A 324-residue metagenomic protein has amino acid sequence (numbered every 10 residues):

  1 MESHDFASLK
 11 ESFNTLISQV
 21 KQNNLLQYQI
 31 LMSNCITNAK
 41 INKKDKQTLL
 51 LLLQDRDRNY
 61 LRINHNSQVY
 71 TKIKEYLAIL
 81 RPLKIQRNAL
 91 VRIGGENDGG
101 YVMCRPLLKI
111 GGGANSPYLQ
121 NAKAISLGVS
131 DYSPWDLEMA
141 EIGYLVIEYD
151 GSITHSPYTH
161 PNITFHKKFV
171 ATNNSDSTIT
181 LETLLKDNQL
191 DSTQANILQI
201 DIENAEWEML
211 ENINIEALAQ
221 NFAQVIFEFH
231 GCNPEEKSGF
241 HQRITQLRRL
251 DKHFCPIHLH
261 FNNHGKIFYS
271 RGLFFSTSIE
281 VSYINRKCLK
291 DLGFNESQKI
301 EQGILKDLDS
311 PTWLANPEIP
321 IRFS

Functional and structural regions predicted by a protein language model:
S3-N24: Long amphipathic alpha-helical coiled-coil
L25-Q120, Y132, S177-Q194, G231-S324: Rossmann-like AdoMet/SAM-dependent catalytic core
V91-S177: SAM cofactor-binding core of SAM-dependent methyltransferases, primarily the Rossmann-like beta-alpha-beta module
K123, Q194-I197, Q224: Structural motif
L127, Y149, L198-I200, F227: Active-site flanking residues adjacent to catalytic metal/cofactor-binding acidic residues
I142, P161, N221, T277-I279: Residues that flank catalytic or metal-binding motifs in active/ligand-binding sites
I202-N204: Switch II (G3) loop of P-loop NTPases
E208-L247: A short alpha/beta connector and helix-capping loop motif
